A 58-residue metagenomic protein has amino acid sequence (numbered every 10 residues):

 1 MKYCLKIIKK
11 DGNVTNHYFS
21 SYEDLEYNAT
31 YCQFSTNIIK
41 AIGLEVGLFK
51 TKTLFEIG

Functional and structural regions predicted by a protein language model:
M1-V14, I42: Short aromatic-glycine-(Arg/Gly/Cys) micro-motifs in beta-strand/loop hairpins
L5-I7, F19, L25, I38-A41: Hydrophobic beta-strand residues in large extracellular and virion-surface proteins
K10, Y22-L25, L44, F55: Intrinsic disorder/low-complexity signal
G12-E23, C32: A short, exposed loop/beta-hairpin motif centered on an aromatic-Gly-Thr core
C32-G58: Short, mixed-charge low-complexity intrinsically disordered segments
